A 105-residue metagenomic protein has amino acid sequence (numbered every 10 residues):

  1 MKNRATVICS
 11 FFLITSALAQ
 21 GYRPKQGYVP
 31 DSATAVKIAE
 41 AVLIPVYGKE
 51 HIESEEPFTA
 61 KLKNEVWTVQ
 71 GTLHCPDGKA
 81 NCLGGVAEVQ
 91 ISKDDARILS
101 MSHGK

Functional and structural regions predicted by a protein language model:
M1-I8: Bacterial N-terminal signal peptides that target proteins for export
T6, L18-Q20, V36, K61: Intrinsic disorder/low-complexity segments
T6, Y22-Q26, L83: A general structural-boundary detector
I8, K49, G78-A80: Residues embedded in well-ordered secondary-structure elements
F11-A19: Hydrophobic h-region of N-terminal signal peptides that target proteins for export in Gram-negative bacteria
Y22-E55: Short, non-transmembrane alpha-helical segments in secretory-pathway proteins
E53-G104: Exposed beta-strand-loop-beta-strand "reactive/processing" segments of non-cytosolic proteins
